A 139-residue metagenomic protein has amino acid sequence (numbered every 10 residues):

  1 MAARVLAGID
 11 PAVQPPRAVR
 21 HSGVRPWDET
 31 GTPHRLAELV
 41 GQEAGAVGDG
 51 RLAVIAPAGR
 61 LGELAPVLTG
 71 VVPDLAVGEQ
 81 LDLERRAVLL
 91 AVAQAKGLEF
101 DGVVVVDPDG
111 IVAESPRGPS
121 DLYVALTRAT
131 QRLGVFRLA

Functional and structural regions predicted by a protein language model:
M1, A7-G23, E29-H34, A44-A139: Core RecA-like ATPase module of SF1/SF2 helicases and allied nucleic-acid translocases
R35-L39: Conserved alpha/beta core segments of nucleic-acid transaction machinery
